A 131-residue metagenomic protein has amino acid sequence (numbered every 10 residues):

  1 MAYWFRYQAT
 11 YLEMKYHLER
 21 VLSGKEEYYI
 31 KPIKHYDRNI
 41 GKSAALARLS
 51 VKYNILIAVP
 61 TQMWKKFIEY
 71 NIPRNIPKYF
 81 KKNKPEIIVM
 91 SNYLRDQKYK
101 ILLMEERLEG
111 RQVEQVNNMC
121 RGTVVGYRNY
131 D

Functional and structural regions predicted by a protein language model:
M1, M14-L22, I68-I72, V116-C120: Hydrophobic, Leu/Ile/Phe/Ala-enriched alpha-helical segments that form helix-helix packing faces
A2, R6-T10, N39-K42, L56-A58 (+1 more regions): Disordered, low-complexity tails and leader-like regions
A2-Y29, A44-A47: Pre-Walker A adenine-sensing motif
Y11, E19, R38, T61 (+2 more regions): Short, structured coil/loop segments at alpha-helix boundaries
G24, N54, N71, G110 (+1 more regions): Short, flexible coil/linker elements and helix-boundary hinge sites characteristic of intrinsically disordered
Y29-P85: Conserved P-loop
N75-T123: Conserved RecA-like ASCE ATPase "motif II neighborhood" in helicase/translocase motors
G126-D131: Conserved helicase ATPase motor motifs in RecA-like P-loop NTPase domains
